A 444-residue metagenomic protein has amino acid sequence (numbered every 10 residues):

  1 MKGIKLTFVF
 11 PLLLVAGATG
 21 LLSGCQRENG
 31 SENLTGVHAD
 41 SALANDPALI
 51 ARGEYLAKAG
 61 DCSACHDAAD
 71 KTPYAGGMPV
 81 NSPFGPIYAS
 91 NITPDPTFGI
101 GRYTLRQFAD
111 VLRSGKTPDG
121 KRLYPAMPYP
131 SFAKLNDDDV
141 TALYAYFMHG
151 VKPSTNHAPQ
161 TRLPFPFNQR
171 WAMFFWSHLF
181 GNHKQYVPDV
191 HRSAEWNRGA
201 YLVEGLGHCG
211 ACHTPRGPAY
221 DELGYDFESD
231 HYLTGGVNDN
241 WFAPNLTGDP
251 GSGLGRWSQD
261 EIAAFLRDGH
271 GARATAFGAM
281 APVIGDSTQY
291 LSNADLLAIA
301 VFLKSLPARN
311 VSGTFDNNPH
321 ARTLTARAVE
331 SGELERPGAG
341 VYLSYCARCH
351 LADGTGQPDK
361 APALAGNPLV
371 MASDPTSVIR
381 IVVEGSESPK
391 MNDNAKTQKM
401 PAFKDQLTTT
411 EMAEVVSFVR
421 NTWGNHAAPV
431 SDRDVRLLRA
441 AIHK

Functional and structural regions predicted by a protein language model:
M1-P11: Bacterial N-terminal signal peptides that target proteins for export
P11-T19: Core hydrophobic alpha-helical transmembrane segments of single-pass membrane proteins
L21-G24: C-terminal motif of bacterial Sec signal peptides marking the signal peptidase cleavage site
E28-S41, A48, D67-I87, P118-A200 (+4 more regions): Flexible coil segments in periplasmic/lumen-exposed cytochrome c-class electron-transfer proteins
Y55-D67, S90-N91, R106-S114, P125 (+10 more regions): C-type cytochrome heme c attachment motif
D61-A64, P79-K134, D138-D139, N240-P244 (+2 more regions): The feature marks the first
A211-C212, Y220, L254-G255: Short helix/loop capping segments that flank catalytic or ligand/cofactor-binding pockets
G253, A365-S373, S388, F403-K404: Short, contiguous acidic/charged loop-to-helix segments that flank catalytic cores in large enzymes
